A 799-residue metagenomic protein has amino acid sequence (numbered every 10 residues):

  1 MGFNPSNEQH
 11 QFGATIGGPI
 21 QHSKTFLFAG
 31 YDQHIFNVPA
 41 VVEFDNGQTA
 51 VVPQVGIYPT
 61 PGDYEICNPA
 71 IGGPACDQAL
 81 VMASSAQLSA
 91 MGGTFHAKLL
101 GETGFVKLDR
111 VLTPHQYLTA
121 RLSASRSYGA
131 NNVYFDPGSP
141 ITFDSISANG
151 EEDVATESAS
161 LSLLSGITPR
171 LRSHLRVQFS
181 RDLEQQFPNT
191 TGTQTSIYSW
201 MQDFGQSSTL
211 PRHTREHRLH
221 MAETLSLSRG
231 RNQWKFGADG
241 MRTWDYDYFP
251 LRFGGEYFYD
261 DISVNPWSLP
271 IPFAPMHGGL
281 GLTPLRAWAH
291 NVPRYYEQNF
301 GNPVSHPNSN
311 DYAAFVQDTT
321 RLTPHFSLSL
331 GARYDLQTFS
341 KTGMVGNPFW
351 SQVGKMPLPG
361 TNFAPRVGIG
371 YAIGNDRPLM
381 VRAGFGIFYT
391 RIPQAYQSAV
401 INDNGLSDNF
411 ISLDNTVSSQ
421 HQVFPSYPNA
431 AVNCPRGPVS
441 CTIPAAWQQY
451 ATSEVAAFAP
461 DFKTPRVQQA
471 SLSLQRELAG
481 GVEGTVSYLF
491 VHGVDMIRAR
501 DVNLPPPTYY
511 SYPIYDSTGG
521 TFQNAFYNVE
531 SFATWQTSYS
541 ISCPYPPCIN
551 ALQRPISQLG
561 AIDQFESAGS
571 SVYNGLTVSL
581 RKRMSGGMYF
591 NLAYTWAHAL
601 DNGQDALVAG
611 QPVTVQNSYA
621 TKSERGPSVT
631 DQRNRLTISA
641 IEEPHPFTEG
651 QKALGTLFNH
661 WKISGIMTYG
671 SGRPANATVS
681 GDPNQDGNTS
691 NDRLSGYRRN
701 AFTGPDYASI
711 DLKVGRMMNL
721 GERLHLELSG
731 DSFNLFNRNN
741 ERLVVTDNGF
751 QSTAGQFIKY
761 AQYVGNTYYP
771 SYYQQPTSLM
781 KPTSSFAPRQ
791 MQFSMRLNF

Functional and structural regions predicted by a protein language model:
M1, A29-Q33, A120-R126, L175-R181 (+10 more regions): Transmembrane beta-barrel strands of outer-membrane/channel proteins
M1-E157, S165-L171, R181-F187, T193-I197 (+4 more regions): Acidic, glycine-rich flexible loop segments
H10-A14, E102-V106, L122, A155-L161 (+13 more regions): Hydrophobic, lipid-facing positions within transmembrane beta-strands of outer-membrane proteins
Q21-S23, T113-H115, T168-R172, R229-G230 (+17 more regions): Outer-membrane beta-barrel channels and translocator barrels
D63-C67, C76, P438-A445, C543 (+7 more regions): Extracytoplasmic gating/loop element in the C-terminal half of outer-membrane beta-barrel translocons and assembly
Q78-L80, I197, G343-A364, G368-F565 (+4 more regions): Solvent-exposed loop/turn elements at secondary-structure boundaries
L100-G101, V111-A314: Replace "related TpsB outer-membrane translocases also match" with "some related outer-membrane beta-barrels such as
Q337, T485-A653, K662, I666-G670: Gram-negative outer-membrane beta-barrel transporters
